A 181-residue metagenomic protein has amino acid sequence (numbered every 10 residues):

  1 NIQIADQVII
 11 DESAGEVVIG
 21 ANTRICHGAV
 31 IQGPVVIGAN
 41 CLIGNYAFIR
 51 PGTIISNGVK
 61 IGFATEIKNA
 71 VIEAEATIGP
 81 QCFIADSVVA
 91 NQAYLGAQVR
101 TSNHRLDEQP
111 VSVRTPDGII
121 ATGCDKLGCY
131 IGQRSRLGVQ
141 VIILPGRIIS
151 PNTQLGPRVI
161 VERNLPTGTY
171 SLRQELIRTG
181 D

Functional and structural regions predicted by a protein language model:
N1-Y46: Extended, small-residue-rich solenoid/repeat segments and analogous flexible loops that form exposed scaffolds
S56-G62: Short, composition-biased local secondary-structure segments
G62-D181: Glycine-rich hexapeptide-repeat left-handed beta-helix
